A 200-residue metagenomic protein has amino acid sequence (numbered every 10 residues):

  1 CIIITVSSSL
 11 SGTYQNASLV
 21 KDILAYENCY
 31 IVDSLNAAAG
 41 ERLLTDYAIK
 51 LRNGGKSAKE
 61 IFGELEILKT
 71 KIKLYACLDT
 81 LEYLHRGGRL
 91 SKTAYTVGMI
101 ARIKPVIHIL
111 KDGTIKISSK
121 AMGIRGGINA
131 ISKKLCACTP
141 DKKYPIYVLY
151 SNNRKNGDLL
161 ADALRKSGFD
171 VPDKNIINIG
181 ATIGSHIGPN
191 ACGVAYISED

Functional and structural regions predicted by a protein language model:
C1-S8: Acidic beta-strand-to-loop metal/phosphate-binding motif
S9-Y30, A37-D200: Mixed-charge interfacial surface used for oligomerization/domain docking and macromolecular partner engagement
